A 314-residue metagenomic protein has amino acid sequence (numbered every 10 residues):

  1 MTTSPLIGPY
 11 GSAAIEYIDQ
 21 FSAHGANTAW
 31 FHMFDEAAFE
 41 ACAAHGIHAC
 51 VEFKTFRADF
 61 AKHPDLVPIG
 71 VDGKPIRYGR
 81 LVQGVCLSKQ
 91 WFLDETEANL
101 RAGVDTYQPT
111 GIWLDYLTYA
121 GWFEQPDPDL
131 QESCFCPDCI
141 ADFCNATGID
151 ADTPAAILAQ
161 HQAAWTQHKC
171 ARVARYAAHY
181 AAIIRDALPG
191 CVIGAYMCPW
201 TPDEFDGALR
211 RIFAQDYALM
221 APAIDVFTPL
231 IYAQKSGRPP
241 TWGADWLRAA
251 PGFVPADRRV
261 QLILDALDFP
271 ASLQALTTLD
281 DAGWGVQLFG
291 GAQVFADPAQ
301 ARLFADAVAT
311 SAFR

Functional and structural regions predicted by a protein language model:
T3-P9, A29-F31, A49-F53, I112-L114 (+4 more regions): Hydrophobic faces of well-ordered beta-strands that scaffold small-molecule active sites in alpha/beta enzyme cores
L6-G8, H24-M33, Y78-E97, H161-V173 (+3 more regions): The substrate-binding groove and active-site-proximal loops of carbohydrate-active enzymes, especially glycoside
I7-A38, T106-G111, Y217-T228, D281-V286: Catalytic domains of carbohydrate-active enzymes, especially glycoside hydrolases
P9-Y10, C50, W113-L117, A159-F213 (+1 more regions): Aromatic-lined carbohydrate-recognition surfaces of secreted/lumenal glycan-active proteins
E16-G70, N99, Q162-A187: Aromatic-lined substrate-binding rim segments of carbohydrate-active enzymes
H48-Y107, E124, C144, D150-A163: Active-site-adjacent "subsite" loops/lids of carbohydrate-active enzymes
A141-H161, R211-T241, W284, F289-V294: Aromatic- and acid-rich polysaccharide-binding/catalytic face of secreted or lumenal carbohydrate-active enzymes
A223-P240, A256-R314: Substrate-binding cleft of secreted/luminal carbohydrate-active enzymes
